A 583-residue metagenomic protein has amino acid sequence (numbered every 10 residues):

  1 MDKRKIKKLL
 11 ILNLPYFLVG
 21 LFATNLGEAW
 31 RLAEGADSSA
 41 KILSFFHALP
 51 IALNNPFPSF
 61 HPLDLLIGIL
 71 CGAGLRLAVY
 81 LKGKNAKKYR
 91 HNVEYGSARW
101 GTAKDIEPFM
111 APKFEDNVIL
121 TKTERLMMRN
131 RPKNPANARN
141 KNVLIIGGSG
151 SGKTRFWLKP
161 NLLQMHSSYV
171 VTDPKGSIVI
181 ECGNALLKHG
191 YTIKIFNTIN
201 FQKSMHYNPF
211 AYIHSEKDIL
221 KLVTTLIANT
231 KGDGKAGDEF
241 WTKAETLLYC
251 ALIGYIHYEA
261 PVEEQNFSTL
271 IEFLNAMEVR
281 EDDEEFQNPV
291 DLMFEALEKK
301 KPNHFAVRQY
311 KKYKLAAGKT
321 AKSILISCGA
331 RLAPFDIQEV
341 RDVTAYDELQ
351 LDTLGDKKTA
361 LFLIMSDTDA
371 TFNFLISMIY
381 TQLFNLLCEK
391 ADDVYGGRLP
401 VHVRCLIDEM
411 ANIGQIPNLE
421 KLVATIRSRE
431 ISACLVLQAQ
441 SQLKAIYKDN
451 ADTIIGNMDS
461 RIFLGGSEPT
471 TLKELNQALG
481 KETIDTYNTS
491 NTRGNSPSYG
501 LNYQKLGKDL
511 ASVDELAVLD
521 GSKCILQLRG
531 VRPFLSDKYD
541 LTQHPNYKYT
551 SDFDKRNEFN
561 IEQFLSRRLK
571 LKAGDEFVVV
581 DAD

Functional and structural regions predicted by a protein language model:
M1-S151, R155-L158, K481, T492-R493 (+2 more regions): Basic- and hydrophobic-enriched, low-structure N-terminal and domain-boundary segments that flank ATP-binding catalytic
T24-E28, A136-I431, I446, K505-L506 (+2 more regions): P-loop NTPase motor domains
A98, R125, R129, K141-N142 (+6 more regions): General secondary-structure edge motif
F109-A111, F374, M410, G466: A short glycine-/small-residue-rich loop at the edge of a beta-strand within enzyme catalytic domains
K113-L120, F374-Q382, L475: Conserved long hydrophobic alpha-helices within structured protein cores
L126-P132, K231-F240, V262, D485-K505: Low-complexity, polar-biased intrinsically disordered regions enriched in Pro/Ser/Thr/Gly
V423-I525: Conserved ATP-driven motor cores of ASCE-family P-loop NTPases powering translocation/secretion/packaging/pilus
